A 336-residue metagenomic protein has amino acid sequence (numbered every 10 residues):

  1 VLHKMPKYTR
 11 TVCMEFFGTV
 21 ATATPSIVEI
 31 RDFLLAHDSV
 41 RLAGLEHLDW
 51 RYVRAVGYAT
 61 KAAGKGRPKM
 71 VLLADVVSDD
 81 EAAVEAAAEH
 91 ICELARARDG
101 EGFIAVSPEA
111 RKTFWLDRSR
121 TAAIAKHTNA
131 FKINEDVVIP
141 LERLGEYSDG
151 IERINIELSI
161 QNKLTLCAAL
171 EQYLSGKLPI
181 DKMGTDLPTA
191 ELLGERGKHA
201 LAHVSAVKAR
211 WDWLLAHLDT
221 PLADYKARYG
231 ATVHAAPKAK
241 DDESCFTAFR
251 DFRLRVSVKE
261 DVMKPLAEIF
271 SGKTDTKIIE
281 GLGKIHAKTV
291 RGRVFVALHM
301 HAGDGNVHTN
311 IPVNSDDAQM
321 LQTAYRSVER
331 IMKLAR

Functional and structural regions predicted by a protein language model:
V1-R336: Noncatalytic alpha-helical scaffold of FAD-dependent oxidoreductases
